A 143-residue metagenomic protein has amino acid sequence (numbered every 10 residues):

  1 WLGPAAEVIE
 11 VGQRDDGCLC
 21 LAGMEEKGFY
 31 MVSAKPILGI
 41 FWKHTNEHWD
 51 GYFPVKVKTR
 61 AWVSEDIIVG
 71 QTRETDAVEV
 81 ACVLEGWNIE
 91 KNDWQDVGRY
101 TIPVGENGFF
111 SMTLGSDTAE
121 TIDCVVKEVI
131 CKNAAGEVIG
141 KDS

Functional and structural regions predicted by a protein language model:
W1-P54: Long, contiguous interaction/targeting segments characteristic of exported/extracellular or secretory-pathway proteins
G3-A6, G39-I40, G51-P54, T59-D66 (+1 more regions): Ser/Thr-rich low-complexity repeats and stalk/linker segments
A22-M24, T72, T113-S116: Short beta-strand-to-loop capping motifs
M24, E74, L84-G86: A mature extracytoplasmic/lumenal domain signature
D66-E74: Short edge beta-strand/loop segments characteristic of extracellular beta-sandwich folds
